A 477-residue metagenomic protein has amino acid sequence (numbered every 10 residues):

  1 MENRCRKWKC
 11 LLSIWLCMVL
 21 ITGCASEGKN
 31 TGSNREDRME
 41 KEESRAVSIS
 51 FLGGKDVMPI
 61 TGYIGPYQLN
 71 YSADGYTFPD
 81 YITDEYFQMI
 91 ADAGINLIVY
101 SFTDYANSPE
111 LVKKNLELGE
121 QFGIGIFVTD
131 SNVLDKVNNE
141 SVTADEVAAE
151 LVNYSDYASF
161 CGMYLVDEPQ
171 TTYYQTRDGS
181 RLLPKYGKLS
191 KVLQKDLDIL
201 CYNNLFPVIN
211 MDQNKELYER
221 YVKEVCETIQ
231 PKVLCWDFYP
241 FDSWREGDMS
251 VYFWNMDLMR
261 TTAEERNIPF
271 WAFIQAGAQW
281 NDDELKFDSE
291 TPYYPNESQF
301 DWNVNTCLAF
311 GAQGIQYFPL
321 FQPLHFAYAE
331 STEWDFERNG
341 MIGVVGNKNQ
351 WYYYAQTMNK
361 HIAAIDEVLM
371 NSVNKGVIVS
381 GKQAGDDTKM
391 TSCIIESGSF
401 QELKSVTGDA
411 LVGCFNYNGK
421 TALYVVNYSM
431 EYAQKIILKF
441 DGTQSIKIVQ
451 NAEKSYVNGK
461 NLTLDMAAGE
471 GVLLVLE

Functional and structural regions predicted by a protein language model:
E2-L12: Bacterial N-terminal signal peptides that target proteins for export
S13, T31-N34: N-terminal secretory targeting modules
T22-G23: C-terminal motif of bacterial Sec signal peptides marking the signal peptidase cleavage site
S26: Short, conserved catalytic or interaction motifs in soluble domains
R35-G442, Q450-E477: Glycan-processing catalytic domains of CAZymes
